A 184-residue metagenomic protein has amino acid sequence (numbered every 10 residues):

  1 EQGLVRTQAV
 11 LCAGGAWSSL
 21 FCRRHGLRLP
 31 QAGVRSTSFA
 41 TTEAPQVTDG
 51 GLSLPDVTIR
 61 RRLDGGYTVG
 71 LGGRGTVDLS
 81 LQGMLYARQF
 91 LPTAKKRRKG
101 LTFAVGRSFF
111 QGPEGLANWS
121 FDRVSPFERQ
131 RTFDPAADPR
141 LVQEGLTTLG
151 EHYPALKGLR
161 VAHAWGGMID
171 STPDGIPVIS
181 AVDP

Functional and structural regions predicted by a protein language model:
Q2-A13: Core beta-strand elements of the Rossmann-like FAD/NAD(P) dinucleotide-binding domain in flavoenzyme oxidoreductases
R6, T58, V178: Short, surface-exposed charged micro-motifs
C12-L27, A40: Flavin (primarily FAD) binding-site architecture
H25-T48, E144: Central beta-strand plus flanking loop segment that forms part of the substrate or channel wall within the catalytic
L29-G33, T48-G51, V57-T58, R160 (+1 more regions): Short Gly/Pro-enriched turn/cap motifs at secondary-structure boundaries
T41, R61-R62, S180-P184: Active-site beta-strand termini and strand-to-loop segments that position acidic
G50-L116: An anion/pyrophosphate-binding glycine-rich loop and adjacent beta-alpha core in soluble alpha-beta enzymes
R107-P184: C-terminal catalytic lobe of FAD-dependent flavoproteins
